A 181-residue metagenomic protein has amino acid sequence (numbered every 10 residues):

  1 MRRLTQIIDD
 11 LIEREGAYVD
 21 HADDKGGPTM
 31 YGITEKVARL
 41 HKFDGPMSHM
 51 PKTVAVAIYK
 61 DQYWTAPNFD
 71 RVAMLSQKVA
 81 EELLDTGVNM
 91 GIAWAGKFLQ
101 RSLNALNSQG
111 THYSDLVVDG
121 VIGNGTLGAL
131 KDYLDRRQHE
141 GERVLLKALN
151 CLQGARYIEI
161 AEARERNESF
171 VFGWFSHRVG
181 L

Functional and structural regions predicted by a protein language model:
M1-L181: Cell-wall polysaccharide-cleaving catalytic domain and substrate-binding groove, primarily in peptidoglycan/chitin
